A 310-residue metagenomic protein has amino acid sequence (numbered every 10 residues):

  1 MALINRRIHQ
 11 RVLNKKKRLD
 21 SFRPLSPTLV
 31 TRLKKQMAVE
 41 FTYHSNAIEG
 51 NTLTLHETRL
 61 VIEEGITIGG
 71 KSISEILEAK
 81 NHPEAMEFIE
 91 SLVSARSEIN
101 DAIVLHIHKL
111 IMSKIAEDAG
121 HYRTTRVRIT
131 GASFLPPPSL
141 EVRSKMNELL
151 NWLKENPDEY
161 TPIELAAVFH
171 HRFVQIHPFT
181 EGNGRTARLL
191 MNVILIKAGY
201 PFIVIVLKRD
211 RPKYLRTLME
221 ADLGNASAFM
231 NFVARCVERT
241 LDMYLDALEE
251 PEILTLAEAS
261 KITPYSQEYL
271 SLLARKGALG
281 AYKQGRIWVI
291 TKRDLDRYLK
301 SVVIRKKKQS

Functional and structural regions predicted by a protein language model:
M1-E181, R185-S310: FIC/Doc superfamily catalytic core
